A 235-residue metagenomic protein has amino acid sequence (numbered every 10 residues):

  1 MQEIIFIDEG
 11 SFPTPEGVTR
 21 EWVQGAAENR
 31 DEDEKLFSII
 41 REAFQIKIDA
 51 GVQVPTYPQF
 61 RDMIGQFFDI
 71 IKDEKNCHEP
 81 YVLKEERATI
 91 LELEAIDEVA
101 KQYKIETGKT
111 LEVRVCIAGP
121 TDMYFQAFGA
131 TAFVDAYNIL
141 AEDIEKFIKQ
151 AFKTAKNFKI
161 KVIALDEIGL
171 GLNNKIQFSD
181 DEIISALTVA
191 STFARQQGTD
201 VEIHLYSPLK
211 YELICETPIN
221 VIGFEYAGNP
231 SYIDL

Functional and structural regions predicted by a protein language model:
M1-I7, A50-V52, Q102-T110, T192-T199: Structural alpha-beta junctions
M1-I70: N-terminal basic, low-complexity leaders that serve as flexible interaction/assembly modules and, when applicable, as
G10, P58-R61, A118, I168-G169 (+1 more regions): Anionic group-transfer/hydrolysis microenvironments
E34-I40, V82-K101, V134-Q150: Glycine-rich anion/phosphate-binding loops
K47-G51, D97-A100, K104-T107, I148 (+1 more regions): Structural signal for hydrophobic packing residues in well-ordered secondary-structure cores of soluble enzyme domains
V54-E85, L165-I176: Glycine-rich, proline-tolerant flexible connector loops at the mouths of alpha/beta enzymes
N76-P80, E86, I90-G129: Long, hydrophobic/aromatic-enriched structural stretches that serve as scaffold segments
G108-V115, F125-L235: Active-site loop segments of alpha/beta catalytic cores
